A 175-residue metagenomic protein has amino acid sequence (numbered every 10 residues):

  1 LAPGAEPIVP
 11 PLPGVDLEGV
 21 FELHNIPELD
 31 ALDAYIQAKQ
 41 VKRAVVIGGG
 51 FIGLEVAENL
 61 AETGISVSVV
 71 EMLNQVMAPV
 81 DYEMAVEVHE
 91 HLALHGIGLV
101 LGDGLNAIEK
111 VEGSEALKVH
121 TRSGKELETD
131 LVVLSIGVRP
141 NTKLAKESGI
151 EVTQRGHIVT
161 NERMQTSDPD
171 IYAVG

Functional and structural regions predicted by a protein language model:
L1-G14: A conserved beta-strand/loop capping segment in the N-terminal third of enzymes that catalyze redox or closely related
G4, G48-G53, G124, G175: Conserved phosphate-binding and hydrolysis motifs of nucleotide-dependent enzymes
A5-P7, P27, F51, E83 (+1 more regions): Residue-level detector of alpha-helix initiation sites
I8-P10, L54-E55, T129, T142-K143: Glycine/Thr-rich phosphate-binding loops of Rossmann-like dinucleotide-binding domains
P11-E18, V69-V70: Acidic/polar active-site rim loop that often engages polyanionic ligands
D16-Q40, E126-G175: FAD-site-proximal beta/loop scaffold in flavoenzymes
A31-V80, A116: Rossmann-like NAD(P)H-binding beta-loop-alpha module
E62-E162: A Rossmann-like FAD-binding core segment of flavoenzymes
